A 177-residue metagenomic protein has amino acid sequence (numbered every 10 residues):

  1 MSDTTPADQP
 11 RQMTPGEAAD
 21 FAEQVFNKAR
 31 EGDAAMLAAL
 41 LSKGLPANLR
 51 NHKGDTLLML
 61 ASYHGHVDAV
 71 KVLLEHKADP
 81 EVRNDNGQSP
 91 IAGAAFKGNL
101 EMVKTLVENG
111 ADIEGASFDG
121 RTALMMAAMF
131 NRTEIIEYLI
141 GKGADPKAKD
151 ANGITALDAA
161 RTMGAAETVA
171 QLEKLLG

Functional and structural regions predicted by a protein language model:
M1-N27, N109, G141-K142, A151-I154 (+1 more regions): Ankyrin-repeat-protein effector appendages
M36, D68-A69, E101-M102, E134-I135 (+1 more regions): Conserved ankyrin/ankyrin-like repeat signature
